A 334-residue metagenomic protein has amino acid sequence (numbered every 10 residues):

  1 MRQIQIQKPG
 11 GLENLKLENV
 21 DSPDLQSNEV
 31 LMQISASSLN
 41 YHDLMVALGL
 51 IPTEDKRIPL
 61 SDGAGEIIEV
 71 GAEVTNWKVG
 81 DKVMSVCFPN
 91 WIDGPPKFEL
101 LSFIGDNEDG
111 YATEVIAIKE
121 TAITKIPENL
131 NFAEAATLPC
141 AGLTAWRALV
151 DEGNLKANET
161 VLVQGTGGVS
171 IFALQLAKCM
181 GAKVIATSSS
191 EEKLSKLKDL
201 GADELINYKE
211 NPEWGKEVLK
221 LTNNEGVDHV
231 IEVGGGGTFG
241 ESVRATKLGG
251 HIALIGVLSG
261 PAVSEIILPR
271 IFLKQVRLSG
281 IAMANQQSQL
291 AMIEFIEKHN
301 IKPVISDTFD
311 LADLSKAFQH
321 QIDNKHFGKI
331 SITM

Functional and structural regions predicted by a protein language model:
R2, D21, Q33, A64-E66 (+2 more regions): Residues located in well-ordered beta-strands
P23-S37, A47-I92, N107-G110, P127-L130: Glycine-rich beta-strand-centered segment in the early N-terminal region that forms part of a ligand/cofactor-binding
C87-Q164: NAD(P)H dinucleotide-binding glycine-rich loop of Rossmann-like/cofactor-binding domains, especially the beta1-alpha1
L100-L101, M180, L197-K198, V233-V304 (+1 more regions): Glycine-rich phosphate-binding loop and adjacent beta-alpha segment of Rossmann(oid) nucleotide-cofactor-binding
T144, V169, T238: Hydrophobic/small residue at the entry helix of a nucleotide-binding pocket
T160-V163, K178-T238: Adenosine-nucleotide cofactor-binding segment
N224, N300-V304, S315-M334: C-terminal capping/lid region of NAD(P)-dependent oxidoreductase domains
